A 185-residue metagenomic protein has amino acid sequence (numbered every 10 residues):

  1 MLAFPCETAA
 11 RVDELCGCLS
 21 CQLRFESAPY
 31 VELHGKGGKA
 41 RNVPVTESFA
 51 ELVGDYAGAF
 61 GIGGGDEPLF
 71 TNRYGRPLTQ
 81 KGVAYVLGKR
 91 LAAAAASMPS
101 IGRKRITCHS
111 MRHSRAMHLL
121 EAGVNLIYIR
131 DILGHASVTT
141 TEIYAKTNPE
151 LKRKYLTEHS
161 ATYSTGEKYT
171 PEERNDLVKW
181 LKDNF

Functional and structural regions predicted by a protein language model:
M1-F4, A116: Short alpha-helical "packing" element that flanks the helix-turn-helix/winged-helix DNA-binding module
T8, V12-D55, T139: Conserved tyrosine-mediated DNA breakage-rejoining catalytic core shared by Y-recombinases
R24-F25, T79, R105, V124-I143 (+3 more regions): Short, polar N-cap/turn motifs at the start of nucleic acid-interacting alpha helices
V43, Y85-I127, D131: Short, basic (Lys/Arg/His-rich) helix/loop patches that form interaction surfaces in the mid-to-C-terminal regions
V45, L87, T141-Y144: Mobile genetic element proteins and their domesticated derivatives, centered on retroelements and DNA transposons
E47-G102, K182-F185: Active-site/catalytic core of tyrosine-dependent DNA strand-transfer enzymes
H159-F185: C-terminal secondary-structure termini that scaffold catalytic or DNA-interacting sites
